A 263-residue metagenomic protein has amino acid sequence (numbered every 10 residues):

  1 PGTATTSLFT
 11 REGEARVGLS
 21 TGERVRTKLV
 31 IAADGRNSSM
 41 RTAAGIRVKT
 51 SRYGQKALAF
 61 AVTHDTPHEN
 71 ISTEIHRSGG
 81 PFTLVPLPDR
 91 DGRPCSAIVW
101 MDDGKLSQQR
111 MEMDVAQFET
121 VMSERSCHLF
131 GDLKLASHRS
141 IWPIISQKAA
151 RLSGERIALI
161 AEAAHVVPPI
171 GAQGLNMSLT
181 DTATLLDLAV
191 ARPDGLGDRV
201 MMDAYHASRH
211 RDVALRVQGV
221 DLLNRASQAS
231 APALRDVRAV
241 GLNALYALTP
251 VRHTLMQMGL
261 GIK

Functional and structural regions predicted by a protein language model:
P1-T5: A conserved beta-strand/loop element that lines the FAD pocket in flavoprotein oxidoreductases
T6, E14-R139: Conserved FAD-binding catalytic core of PHBH/FMO-like flavoproteins
R11, S78, S153-G154: Structural motif
E12-G13, Q147: Active-site metal-binding core of divalent-cation-utilizing nuclease and nuclease-like domains
S39, A57, V121, D181-L188 (+2 more regions): Generic recognition of well-ordered alpha-helical segments
Q108-G197: FAD/FMN-dependent oxidoreductases across multiple families
D187-K263: C-terminal helical "tail/cap" subdomain of flavin- and related membrane-associated enzymes
